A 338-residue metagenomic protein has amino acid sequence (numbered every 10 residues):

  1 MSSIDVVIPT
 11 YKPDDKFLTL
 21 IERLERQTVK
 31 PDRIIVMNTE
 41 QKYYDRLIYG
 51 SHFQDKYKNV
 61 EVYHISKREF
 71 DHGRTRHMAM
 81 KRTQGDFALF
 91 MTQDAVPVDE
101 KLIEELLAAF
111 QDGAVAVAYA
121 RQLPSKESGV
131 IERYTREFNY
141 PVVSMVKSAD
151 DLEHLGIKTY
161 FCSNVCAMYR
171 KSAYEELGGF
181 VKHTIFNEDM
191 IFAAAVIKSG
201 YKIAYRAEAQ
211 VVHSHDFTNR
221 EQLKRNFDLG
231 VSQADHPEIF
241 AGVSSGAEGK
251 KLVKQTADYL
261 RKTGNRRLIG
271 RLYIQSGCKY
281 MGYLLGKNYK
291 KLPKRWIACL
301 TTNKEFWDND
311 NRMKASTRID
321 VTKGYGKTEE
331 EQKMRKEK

Functional and structural regions predicted by a protein language model:
P13-R26: Short, well-formed alpha-helical segments that are part of the catalytic scaffolds of diverse glycosyltransferases
D32-K42, Y63-I65: Short beta-strand/loop segment that forms part of the nucleotide-sugar
S66-T83: Glycine-rich, basic loop-to-helix element that forms the pyrophosphate-binding segment of sugar-nucleotide handling
A88: Short aromatic/hydrophobic "clamp" motif used to bind/position activated sugar donors
E100-R133: Conserved donor NDP-sugar-binding/catalytic core segment of glycosyltransferases
A149-Y169, I185: A recurrent flexible, glycine/aromatic-enriched loop bordering the glycosyltransferase active site that acts as
I185-F192: Acidic donor-binding loop at a coil-to-helix junction in glycosyltransferase catalytic cores that engages
D228, G242-K338: Non-catalytic, C-terminal membrane-associated alpha-helical segments of glycosyltransferases
